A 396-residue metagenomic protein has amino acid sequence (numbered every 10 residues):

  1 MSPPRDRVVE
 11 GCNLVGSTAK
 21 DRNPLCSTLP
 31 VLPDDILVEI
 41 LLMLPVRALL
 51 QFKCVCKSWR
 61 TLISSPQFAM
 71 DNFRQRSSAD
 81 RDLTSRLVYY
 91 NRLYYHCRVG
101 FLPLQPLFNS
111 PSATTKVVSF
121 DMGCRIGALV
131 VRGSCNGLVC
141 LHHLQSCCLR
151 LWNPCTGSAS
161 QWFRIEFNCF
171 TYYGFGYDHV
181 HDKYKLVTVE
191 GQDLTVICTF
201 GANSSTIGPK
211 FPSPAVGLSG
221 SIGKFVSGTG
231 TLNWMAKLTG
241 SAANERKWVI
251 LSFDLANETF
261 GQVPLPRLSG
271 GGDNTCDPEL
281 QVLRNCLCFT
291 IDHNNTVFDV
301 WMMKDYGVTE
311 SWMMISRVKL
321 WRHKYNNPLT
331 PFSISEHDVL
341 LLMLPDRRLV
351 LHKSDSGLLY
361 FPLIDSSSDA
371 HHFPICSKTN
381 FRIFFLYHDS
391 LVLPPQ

Functional and structural regions predicted by a protein language model:
M1-Q396: N-terminal entry/capping and adjacent linker segments that precede and initiate structured domains
